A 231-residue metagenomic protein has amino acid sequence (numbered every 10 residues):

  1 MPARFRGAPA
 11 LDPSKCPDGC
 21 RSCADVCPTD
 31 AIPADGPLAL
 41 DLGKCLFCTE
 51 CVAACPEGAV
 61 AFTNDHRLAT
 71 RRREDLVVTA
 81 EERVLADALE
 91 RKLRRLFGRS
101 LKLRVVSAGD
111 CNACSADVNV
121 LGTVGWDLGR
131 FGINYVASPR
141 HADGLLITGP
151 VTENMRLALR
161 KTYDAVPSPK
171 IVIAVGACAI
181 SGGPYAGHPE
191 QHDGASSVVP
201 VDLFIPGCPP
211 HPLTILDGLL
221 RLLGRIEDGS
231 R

Functional and structural regions predicted by a protein language model:
M1-P17, T29: N-terminal [4Fe-4S]-dependent radical SAM core
L11, C20-L68: Iron-sulfur cluster-binding cysteine motifs and their immediate structural context in ferredoxin-like electron-transfer
K15, A39, G43, K102-V106: Immediate flanking context of iron-sulfur cluster ligation sites
V52-H141, Q191: Flanking helices and flexible, charged tails adjoining ferredoxin-like Fe-S electron-transfer domains in multi-subunit
L96, A165-V166, R225: Alpha-helix C-cap/termination motif
N112, A116-V118, T123-L216: Cofactor-cradling patches in redox/metallo enzymes
I215-L223: Short amphipathic C-terminal alpha-helix that caps PH/PH-like domains
E227-R231: Internal, active-site/partner-interface "lid" segment
